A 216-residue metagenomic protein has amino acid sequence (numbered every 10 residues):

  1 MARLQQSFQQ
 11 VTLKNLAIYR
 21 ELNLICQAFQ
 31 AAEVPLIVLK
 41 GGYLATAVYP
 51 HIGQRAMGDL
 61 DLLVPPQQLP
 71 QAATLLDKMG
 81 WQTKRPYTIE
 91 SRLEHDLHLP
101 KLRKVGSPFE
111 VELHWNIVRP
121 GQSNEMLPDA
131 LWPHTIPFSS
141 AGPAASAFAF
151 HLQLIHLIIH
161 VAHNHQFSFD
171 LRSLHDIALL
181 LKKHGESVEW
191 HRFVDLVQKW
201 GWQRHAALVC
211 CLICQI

Functional and structural regions predicted by a protein language model:
M1-G58, V64-I216: Conserved NTP-donor binding/palm subdomain of two-metal-ion nucleotidyltransferases/polymerases, i.e., the charged
